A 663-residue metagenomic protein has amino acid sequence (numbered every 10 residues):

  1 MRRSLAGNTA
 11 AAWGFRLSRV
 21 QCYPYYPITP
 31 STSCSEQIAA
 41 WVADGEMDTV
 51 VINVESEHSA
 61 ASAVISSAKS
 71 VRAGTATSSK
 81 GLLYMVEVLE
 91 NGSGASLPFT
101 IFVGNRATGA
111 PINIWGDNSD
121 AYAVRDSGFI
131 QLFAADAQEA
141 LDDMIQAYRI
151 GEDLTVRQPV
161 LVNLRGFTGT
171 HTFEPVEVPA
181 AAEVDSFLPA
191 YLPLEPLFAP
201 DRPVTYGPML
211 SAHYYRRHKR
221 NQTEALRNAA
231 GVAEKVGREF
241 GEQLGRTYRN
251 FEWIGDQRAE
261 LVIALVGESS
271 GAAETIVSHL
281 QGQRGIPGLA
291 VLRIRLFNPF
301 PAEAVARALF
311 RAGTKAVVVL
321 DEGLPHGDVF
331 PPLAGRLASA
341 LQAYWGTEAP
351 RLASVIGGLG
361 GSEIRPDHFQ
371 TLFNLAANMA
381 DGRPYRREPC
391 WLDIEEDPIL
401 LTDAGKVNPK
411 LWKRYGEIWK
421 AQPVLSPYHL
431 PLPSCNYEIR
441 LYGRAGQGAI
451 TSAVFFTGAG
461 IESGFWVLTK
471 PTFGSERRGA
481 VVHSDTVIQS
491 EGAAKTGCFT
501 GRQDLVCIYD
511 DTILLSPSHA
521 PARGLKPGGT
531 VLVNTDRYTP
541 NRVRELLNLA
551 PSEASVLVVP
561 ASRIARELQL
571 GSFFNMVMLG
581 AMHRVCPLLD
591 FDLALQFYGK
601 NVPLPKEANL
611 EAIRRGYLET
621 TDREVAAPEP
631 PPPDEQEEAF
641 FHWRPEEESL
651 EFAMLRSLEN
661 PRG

Functional and structural regions predicted by a protein language model:
M1-A123, D397-Q447, V454, T620-G663: Thiamine diphosphate
A6-A11, R238-V262, E274, V424-Y428: Glycine-/acidic-rich phosphate or pyrophosphate-binding loops and their flanking alpha/beta elements
T32-D44, S62-S66, P299-P301, T469-E491: N-terminal beta-loop-helix "entrance" segment that forms/cooperates in small-molecule cofactor or anionic ligand
W115-P159, N163-G166, E348-G361: Conserved thiamine diphosphate
P159-E252: Conformationally flexible catalytic loops at phosphate/diphosphate-handling active centers
I254-I286, F300-A308: Redox- and metal-dependent alpha/beta enzyme cores, enriched for Fe-S-associated oxidoreductases and cofactor-handling
K315-A316, L320-E322, P331, H429-G663: Active-site cofactor/cluster-binding pocket
D321-A421, L425-P427, A445, I564 (+3 more regions): Peripheral docking tails and interdomain loops at the edges of cofactor- or intermediate-handling domains
